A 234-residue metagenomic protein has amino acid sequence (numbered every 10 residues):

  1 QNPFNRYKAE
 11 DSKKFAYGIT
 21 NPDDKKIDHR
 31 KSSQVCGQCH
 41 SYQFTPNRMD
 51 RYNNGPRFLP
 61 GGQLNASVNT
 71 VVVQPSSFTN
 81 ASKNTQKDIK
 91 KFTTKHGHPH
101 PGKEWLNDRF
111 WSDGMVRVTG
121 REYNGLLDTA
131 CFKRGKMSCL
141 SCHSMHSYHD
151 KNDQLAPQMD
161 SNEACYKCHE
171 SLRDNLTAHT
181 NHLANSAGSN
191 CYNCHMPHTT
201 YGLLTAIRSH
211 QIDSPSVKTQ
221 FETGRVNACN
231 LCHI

Functional and structural regions predicted by a protein language model:
Q1-I234: Primarily the internal scaffold of c-type cytochrome electron-transfer domains, especially repeated/multiheme c-type
